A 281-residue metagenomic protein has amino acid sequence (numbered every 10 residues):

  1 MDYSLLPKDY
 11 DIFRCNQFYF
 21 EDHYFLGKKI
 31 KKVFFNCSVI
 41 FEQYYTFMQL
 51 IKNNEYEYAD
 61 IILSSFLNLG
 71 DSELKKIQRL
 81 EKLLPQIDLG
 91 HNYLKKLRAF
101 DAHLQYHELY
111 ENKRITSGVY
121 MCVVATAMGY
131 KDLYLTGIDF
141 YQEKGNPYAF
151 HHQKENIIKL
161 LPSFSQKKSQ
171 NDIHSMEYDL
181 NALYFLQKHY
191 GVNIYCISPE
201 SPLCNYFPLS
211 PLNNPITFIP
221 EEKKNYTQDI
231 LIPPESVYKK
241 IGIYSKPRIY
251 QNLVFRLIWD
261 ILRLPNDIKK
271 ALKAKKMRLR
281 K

Functional and structural regions predicted by a protein language model:
M1-K281: Metal-ion/cofactor- or nucleotide/acyl-coenzyme-handling active-site neighborhoods
